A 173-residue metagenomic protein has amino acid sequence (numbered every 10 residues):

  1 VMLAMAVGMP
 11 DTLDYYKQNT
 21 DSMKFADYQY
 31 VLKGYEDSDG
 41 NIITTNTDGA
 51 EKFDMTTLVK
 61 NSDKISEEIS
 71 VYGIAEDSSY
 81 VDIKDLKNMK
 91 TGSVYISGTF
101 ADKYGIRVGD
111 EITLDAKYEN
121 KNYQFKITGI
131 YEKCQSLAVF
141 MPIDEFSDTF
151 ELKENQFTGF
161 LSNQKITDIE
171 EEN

Functional and structural regions predicted by a protein language model:
V1-D14: Short, strongly hydrophobic transmembrane alpha-helices
D11, Y15-N173: Basic-flanked hydrophobic alpha-helices used for secretion and membrane insertion
